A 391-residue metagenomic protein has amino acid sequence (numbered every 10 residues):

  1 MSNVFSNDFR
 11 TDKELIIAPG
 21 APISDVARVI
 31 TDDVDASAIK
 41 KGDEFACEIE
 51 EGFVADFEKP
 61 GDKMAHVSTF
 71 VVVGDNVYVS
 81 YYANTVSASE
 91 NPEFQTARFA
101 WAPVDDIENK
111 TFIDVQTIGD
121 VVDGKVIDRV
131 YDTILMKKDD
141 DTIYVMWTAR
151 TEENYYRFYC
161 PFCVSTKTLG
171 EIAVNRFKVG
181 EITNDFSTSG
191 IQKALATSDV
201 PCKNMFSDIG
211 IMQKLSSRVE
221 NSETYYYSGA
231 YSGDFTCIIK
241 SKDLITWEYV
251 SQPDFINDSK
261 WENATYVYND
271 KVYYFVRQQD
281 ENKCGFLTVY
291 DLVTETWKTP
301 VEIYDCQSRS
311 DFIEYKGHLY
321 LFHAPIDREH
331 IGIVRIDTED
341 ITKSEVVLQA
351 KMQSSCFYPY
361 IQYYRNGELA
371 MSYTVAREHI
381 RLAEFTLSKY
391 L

Functional and structural regions predicted by a protein language model:
M1-K13: Short, intrinsically disordered N-terminal pre-domain segments
R10-K63, V72-D128, M136-R309, I313-S354 (+2 more regions): Beta-rich carbohydrate-recognition and catalytic domains
Y131: A basic- and aromatic-enriched beta-loop-alpha substructure that forms the phosphate/nucleotide- and DNA/RNA-contacting
S355-P359: C-terminal regions of proteins
